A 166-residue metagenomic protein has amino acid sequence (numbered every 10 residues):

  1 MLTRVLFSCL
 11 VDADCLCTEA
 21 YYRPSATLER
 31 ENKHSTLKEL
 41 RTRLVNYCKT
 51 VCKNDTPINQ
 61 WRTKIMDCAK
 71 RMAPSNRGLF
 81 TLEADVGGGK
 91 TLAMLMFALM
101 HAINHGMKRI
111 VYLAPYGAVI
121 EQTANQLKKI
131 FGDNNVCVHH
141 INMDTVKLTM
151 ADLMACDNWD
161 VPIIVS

Functional and structural regions predicted by a protein language model:
M1-V51: N-terminal accessory nucleic-acid engagement/regulatory domains that precede and modulate ATP-driven motor cores
Y47-E83: Conserved pre-motif I regulatory segment
S75-H101: Walker A/P-loop
S75-L82, M107-R109, D160-I163: Pre-Walker A (Motif I) flank of P-loop NTPase domains
L95, L127-N134: Catalytic cores of nucleotide-enabled group-transfer and carboxylate-activating enzymes in metabolic and assembly-line
M100-R109, F131-N135: Post-Walker A helix-loop "phosphate-sensing" segment adjacent to the P-loop in P-loop NTPases
M107-I130, M143: Conserved Walker A/P-loop ATP-binding site and its immediately adjacent core in helicase/helicase-like ATPase domains
G132-S166: Inter-Walker segment of RecA-like/P-loop motor cores
